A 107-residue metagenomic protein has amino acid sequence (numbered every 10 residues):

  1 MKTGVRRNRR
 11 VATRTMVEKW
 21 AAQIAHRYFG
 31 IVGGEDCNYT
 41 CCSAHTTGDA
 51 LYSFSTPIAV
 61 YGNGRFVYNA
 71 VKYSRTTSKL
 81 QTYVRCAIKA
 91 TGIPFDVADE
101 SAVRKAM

Functional and structural regions predicted by a protein language model:
M1-M107: Terminal leader/tail segments of proteins
